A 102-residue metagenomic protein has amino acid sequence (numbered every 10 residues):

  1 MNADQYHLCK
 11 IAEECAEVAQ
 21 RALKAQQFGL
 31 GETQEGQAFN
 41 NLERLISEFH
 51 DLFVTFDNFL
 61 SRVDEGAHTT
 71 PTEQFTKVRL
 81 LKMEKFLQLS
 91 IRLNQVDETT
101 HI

Functional and structural regions predicted by a protein language model:
M1-F49, F53-I102: Flexible "arm" and connector segments at domain edges
